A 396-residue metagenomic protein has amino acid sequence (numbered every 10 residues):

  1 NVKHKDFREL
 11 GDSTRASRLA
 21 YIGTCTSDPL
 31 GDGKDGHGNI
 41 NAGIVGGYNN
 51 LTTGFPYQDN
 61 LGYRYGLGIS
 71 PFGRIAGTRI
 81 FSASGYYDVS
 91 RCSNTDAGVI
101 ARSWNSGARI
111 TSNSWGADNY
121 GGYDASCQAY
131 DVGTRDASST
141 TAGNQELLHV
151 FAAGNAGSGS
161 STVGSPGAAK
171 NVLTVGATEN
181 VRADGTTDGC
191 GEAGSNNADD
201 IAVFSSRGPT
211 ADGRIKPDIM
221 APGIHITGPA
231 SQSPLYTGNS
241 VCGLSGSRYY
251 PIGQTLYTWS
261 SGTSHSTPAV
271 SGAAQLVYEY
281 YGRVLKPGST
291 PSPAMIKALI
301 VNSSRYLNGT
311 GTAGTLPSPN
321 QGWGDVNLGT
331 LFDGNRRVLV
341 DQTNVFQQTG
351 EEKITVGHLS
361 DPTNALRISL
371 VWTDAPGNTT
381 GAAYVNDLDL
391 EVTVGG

Functional and structural regions predicted by a protein language model:
N1-C92, S106-I110, D118-Y123, T141-L148 (+7 more regions): Subtilisin-like serine protease catalytic core
C25-K34, G238-S240, S247, P251-T263: Short pre-catalytic strand/loop immediately N-terminal to key active-site residues, enriched for Gly-Thr
A101, A177-T178, G189-N197, M220 (+1 more regions): Flexible glycine/proline-rich, aromatic-decorated loop/lid segments
A129-E146: Catalytic-core regions built around general acid/base machinery
Y130, G154, G262: Active-site glycine-centered loops adjacent to acidic/histidine catalytic or metal-binding residues that shape
N144, P287, P291, N308-G309 (+2 more regions): Secreted peptidase-domain scaffold signal
M295, L299-L307: Conserved H-D interstitial segment of serine endopeptidase catalytic domains
